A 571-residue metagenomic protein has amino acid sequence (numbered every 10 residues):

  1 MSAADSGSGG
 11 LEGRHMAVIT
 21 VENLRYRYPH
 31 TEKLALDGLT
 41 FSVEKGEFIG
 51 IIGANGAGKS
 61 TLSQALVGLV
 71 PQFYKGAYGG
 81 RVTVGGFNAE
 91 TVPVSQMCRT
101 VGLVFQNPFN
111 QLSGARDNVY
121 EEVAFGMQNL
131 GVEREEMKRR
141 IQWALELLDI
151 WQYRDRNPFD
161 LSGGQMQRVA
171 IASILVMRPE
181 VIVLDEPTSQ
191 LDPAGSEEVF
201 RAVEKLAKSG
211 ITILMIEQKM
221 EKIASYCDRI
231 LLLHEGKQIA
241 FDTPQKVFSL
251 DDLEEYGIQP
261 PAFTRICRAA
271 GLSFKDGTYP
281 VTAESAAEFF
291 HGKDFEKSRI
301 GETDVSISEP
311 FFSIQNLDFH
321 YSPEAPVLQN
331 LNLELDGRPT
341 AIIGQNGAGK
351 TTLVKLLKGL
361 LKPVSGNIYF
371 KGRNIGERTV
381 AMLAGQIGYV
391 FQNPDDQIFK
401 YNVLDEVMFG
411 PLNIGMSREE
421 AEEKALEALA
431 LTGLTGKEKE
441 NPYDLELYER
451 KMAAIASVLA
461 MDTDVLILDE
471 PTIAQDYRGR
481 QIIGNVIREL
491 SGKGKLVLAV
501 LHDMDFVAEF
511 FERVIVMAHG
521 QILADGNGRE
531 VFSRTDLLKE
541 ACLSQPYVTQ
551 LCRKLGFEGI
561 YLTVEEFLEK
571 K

Functional and structural regions predicted by a protein language model:
V67, K358: Helix-to-loop junction immediately C-terminal to a conserved catalytic motif
K75-F87, G366-N374, L383: Conserved ABC transporter NBD signature motif
Q128, E135-Y153, E419-K437: Conserved ABC ATPase "signature" region
N157-L161, Q165, N441-L445: Conserved ABC ATPase signature
I182-D185, L466-D469: Catalytic Walker B motif of ABC-type/P-loop ATPase nucleotide-binding domains
E235-G236, H519-G520: Conserved ABC ATPase "signature" C-loop
E254-P310, L538-K571: ABC ATPase nucleotide-binding domains
